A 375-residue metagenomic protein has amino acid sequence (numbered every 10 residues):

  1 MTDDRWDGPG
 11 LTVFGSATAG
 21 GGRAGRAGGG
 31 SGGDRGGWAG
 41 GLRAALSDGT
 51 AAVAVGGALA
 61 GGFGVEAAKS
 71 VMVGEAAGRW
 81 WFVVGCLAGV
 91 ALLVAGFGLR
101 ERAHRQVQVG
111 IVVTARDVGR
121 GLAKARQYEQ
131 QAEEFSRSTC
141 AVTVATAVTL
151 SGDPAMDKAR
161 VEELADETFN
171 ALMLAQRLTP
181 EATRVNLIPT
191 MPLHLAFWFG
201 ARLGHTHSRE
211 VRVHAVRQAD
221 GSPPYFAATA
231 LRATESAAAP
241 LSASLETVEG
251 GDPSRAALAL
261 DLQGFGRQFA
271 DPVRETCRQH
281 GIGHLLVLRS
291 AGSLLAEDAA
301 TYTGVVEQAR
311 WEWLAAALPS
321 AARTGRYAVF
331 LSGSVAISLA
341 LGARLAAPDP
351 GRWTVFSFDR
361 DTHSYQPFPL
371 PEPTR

Functional and structural regions predicted by a protein language model:
D3, D7, V13-S16, A24 (+3 more regions): N-terminal topogenic membrane-targeting module
G25-A103: Hydrophobic, helix-forming membrane-interacting segments
V112-V118, I188-P192, A259-F265, F330-S334 (+1 more regions): Structural motif
T168-R177, T301-G325: A short, acidic, amphipathic alpha-helical segment used as a generic capping/interface helix at domain edges
A175-T234, I337-L341, L345-D349: Hydrophobic, ordered structural segments
T206-P240, S290-A299, G342, R352-T374: Long, charge-dense
A238-W311: Redox- and metal-dependent alpha/beta enzyme cores, enriched for Fe-S-associated oxidoreductases and cofactor-handling
L318-W353: C-terminal structured domain segments
